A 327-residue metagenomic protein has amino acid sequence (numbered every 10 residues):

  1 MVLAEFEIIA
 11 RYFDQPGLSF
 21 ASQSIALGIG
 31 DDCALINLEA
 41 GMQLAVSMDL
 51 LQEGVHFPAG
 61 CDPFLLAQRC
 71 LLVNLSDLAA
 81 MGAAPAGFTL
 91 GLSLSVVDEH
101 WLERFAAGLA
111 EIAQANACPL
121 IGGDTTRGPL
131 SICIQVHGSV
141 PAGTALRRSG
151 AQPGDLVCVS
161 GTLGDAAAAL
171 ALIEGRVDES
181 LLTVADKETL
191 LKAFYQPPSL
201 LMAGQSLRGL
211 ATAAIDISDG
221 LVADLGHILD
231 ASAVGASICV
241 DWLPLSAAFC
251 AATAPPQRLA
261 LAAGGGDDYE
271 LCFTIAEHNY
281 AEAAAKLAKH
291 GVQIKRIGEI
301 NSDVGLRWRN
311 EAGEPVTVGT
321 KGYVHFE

Functional and structural regions predicted by a protein language model:
M1-D62, M81, L90: Extreme N-terminal cap/leader segments of soluble proteins
V2-L18, D62, S95-P119, T126-I132 (+3 more regions): Glycine-/charge-enriched secondary-structure boundary and capping motifs
Y12, L44, L51, A84-R176 (+1 more regions): Glycine-rich anion-binding loops of enzyme active sites
S22-Q23, G30-D31, A40-Q43, A83-G87 (+12 more regions): Short coil/turn connectors at secondary-structure junctions
Q23-I25, A34, A110, I121-T125 (+6 more regions): A generic local secondary-structure boundary/capping motif
L35, N74, G82, L120 (+4 more regions): Residue-level signal for inorganic ion chemistry
L66-L78, G108-L109: Short, well-ordered amphipathic alpha-helical segments that serve as non-catalytic structural scaffolds within diverse
V184-H227: Polyanion-binding loop/helix "lid" in catalytic or ligand-binding cores
